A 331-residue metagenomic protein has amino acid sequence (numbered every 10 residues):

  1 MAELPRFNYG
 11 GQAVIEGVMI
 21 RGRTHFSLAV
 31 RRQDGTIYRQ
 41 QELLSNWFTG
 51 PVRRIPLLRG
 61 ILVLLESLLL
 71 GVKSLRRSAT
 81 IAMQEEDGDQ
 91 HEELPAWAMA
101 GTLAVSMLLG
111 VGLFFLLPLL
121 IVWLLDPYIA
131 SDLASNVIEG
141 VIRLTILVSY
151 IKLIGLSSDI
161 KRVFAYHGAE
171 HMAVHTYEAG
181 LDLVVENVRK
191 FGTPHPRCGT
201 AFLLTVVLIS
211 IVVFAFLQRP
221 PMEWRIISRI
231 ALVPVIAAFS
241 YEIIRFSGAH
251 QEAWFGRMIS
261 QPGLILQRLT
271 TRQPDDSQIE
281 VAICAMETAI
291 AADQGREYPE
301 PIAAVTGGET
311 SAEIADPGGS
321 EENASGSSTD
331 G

Functional and structural regions predicted by a protein language model:
M1-A79, M83: Divalent-cation
M1-G10, V14, V18-I20, L28 (+6 more regions): Polar-ligand-bearing catalytic/cofactor-coordination segments of membrane-embedded or membrane-tethered inner-membrane
S45, P51, L64, L68 (+5 more regions): Multi-pass alpha-helical transmembrane bundle typical of ion/small-solute transporters and intramembrane aspartyl
R77-I81, L109-S131, V206-I230, P234-A237 (+1 more regions): Juxtamembrane "helix exit" motif at the C-terminal ends of alpha-helical transmembrane segments in multi-pass membrane
A79-L156: Hydrophobic alpha-helical segments characteristic of transmembrane helices in integral membrane transporters
E85-H91, I121-I138, L217-I227, F246-S260 (+1 more regions): Membrane interface segments of multi-pass transport proteins and intramembrane proteases
W97-G112, F191-L217: Transmembrane alpha-helical segments and their cytosolic interface motifs in multi-pass membrane proteins
A104, V137-V141, L204, I226-A231: Hydrophobic alpha-helical transmembrane segments
